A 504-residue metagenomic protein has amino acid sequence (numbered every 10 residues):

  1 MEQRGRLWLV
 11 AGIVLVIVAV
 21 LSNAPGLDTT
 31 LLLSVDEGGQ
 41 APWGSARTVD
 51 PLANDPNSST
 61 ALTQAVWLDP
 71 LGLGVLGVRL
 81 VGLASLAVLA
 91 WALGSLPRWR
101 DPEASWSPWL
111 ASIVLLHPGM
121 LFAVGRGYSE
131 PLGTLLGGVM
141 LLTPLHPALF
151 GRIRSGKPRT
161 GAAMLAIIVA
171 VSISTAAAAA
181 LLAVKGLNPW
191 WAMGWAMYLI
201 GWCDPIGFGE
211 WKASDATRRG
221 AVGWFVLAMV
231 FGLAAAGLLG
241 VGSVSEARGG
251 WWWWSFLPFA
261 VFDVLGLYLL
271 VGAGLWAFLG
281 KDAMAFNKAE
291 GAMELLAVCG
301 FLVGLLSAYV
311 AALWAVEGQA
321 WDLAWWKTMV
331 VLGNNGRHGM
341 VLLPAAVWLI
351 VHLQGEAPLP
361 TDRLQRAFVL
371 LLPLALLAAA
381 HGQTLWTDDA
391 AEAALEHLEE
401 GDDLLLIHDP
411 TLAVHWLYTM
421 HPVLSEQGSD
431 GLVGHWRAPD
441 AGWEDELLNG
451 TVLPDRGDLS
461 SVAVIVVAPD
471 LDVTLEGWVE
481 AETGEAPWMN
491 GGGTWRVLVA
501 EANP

Functional and structural regions predicted by a protein language model:
G5-S34, L116, V226-G240, V303-A311: Transmembrane signal-anchor helices characteristic of membrane glycosylation enzymes that use polyprenol
R6-I13, P108, S155-T175, V222-L227 (+2 more regions): Signature aromatic-anchored transmembrane alpha helix within multi-pass, membrane-resident enzymes that catalyze glycan
S22-W43, P51-V66, L73-L76, L385-T387: Extracytoplasmic catalytic/substrate-binding loops of multi-pass membrane glycan-assembly enzymes
L80-P102, V139, T143: Transmembrane-helix motifs of polytopic, lipid-linked glycan transferases
V88-S95, Y198-G223, D263-Y309: Hydrophobic, aromatic-rich transmembrane alpha-helices and their immediate juxtamembrane boundary segments
L110-P118, F122, L142, I167: Short helix- or helix-capping micro-motifs that position conserved polar/aromatic residues at function-defining sites
F122-L132, L187-W190: Short acidic/glycine- and proline-prone juxtamembrane loop motifs at membrane-interface regions of multi-pass membrane
I173-S174, L181, K185-P189, Q365-M489: Catalytic lumenal/periplasmic loop and adjoining terminal transmembrane helix of membrane glycan-assembly enzymes
